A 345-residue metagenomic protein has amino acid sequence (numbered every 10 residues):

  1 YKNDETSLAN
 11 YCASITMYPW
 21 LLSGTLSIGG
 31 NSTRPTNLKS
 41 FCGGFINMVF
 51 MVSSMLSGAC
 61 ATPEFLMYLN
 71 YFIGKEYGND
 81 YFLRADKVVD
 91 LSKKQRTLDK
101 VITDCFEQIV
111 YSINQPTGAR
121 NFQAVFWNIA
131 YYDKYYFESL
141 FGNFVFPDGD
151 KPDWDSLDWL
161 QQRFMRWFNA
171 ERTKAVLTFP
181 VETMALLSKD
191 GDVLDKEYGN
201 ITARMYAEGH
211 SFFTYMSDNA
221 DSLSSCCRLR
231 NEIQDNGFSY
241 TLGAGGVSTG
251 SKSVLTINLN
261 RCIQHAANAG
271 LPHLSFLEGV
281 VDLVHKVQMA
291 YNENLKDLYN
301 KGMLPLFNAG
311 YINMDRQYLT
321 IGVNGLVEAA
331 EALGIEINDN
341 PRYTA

Functional and structural regions predicted by a protein language model:
Y1-D315, E336, N340-A345: Conserved catalytic cores of very large enzyme subunits
M67, L319-A332: Contiguous, well-ordered alpha-helical segments that form the cores/surfaces of helical PPI scaffolds
